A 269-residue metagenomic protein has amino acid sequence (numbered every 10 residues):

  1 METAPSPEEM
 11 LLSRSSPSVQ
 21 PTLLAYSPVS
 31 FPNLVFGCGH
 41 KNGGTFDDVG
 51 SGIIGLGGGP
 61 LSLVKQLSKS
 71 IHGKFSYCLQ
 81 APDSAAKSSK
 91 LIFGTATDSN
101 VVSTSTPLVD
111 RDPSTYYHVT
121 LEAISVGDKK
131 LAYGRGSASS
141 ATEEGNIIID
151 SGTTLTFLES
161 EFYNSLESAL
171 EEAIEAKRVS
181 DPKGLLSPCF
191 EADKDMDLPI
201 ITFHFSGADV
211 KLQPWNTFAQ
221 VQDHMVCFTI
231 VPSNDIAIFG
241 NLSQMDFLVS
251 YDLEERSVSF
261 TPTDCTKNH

Functional and structural regions predicted by a protein language model:
M1-P17, L24-P28, N42-F46, P60-H269: C-terminal catalytic lobe of pepsin-like aspartyl proteases
V35-K41: Catalytic and substrate-binding clefts that recognize carbohydrates or anionic sugar/phosphate headgroups
D47-G52: Acidic/polar active-site rim loop that often engages polyanionic ligands
G55-G57: C-terminal reverse transcriptase regions that engage the nucleic-acid substrate
